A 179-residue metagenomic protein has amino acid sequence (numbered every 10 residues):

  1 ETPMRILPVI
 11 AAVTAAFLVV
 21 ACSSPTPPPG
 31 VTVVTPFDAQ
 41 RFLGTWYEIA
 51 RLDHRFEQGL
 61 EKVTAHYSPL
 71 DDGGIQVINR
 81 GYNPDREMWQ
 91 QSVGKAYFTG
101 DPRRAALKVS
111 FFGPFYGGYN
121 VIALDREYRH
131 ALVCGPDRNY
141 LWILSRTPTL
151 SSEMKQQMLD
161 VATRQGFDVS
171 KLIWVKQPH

Functional and structural regions predicted by a protein language model:
E1-P3: Short, Lys/Arg-enriched N-terminal segments with co-localized hydrophobic residues within the first ~10-30 amino acids
I6-L7, F17-H179: A beta-rich soluble binding module of mature secreted/lumenal proteins
